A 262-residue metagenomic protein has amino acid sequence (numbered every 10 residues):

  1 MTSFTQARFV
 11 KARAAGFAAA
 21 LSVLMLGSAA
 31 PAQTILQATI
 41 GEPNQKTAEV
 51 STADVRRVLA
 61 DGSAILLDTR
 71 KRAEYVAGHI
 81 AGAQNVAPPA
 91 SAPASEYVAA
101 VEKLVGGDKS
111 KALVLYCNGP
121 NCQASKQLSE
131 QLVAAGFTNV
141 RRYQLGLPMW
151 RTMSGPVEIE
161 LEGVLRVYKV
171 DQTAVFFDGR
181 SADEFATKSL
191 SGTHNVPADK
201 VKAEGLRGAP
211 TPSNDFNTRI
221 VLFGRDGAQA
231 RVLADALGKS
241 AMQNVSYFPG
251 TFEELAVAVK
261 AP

Functional and structural regions predicted by a protein language model:
T2-F4, F9, R13, S28-T52 (+4 more regions): Rhodanese-like catalytic fold shared by cysteine-dependent sulfurtransferases and DSP/PTP-type phosphatases
G16-G27: Bacterial N-terminal signal peptides
V58, L66: Extracytoplasmic
R70: Secreted/periplasmic proteins that engage bacterial cell-wall peptidoglycan
